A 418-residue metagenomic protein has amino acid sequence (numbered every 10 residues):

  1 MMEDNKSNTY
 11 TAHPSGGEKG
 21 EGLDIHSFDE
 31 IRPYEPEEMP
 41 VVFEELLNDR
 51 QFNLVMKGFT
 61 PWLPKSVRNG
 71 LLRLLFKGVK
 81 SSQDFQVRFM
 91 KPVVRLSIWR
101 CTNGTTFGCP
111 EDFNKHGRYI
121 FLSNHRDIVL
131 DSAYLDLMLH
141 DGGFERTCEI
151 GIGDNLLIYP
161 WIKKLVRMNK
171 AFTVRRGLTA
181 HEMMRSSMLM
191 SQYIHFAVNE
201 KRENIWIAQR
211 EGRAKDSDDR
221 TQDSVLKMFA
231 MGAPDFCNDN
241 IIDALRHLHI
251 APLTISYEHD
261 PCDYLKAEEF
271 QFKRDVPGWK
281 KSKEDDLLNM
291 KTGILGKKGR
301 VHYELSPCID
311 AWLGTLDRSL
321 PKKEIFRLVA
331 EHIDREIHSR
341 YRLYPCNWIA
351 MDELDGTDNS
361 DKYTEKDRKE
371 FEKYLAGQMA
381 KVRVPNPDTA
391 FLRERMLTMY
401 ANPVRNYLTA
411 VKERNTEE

Functional and structural regions predicted by a protein language model:
M2-Y119, H125-D136, H140, T147 (+3 more regions): Membrane-anchoring hydrophobic helices of lipid-metabolizing enzymes
S7-G20, N238-A244, T315-E324, T357-Y363 (+1 more regions): Intrinsically disordered, low-complexity coil segments
T11-A12, M90-D310, G314, K381-P385: Soluble catalytic domains of membrane acyltransferases
K80, D84, G177-M184, D216 (+1 more regions): Charge-dense, low-complexity intrinsically disordered segments
S82, D223-F229, C237-N240, D286-L287 (+5 more regions): General structural signal for secondary-structure boundaries
Y193-H195, L287, E365-Q378, T398-N402: Short, highly charged low-complexity linear segments
K283-E353: C-terminal structural cap/anchor segments
H338-T389: C-terminal structured domain segments
